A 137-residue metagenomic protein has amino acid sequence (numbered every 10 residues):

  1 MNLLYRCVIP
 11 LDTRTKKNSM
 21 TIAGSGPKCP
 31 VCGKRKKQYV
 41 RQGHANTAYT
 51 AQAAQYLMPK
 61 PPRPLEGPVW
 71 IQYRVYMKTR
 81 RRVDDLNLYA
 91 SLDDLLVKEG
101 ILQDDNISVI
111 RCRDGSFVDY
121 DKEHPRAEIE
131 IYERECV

Functional and structural regions predicted by a protein language model:
M1-V137: Acidic, proline/glycine-enriched N-terminal capping motif
